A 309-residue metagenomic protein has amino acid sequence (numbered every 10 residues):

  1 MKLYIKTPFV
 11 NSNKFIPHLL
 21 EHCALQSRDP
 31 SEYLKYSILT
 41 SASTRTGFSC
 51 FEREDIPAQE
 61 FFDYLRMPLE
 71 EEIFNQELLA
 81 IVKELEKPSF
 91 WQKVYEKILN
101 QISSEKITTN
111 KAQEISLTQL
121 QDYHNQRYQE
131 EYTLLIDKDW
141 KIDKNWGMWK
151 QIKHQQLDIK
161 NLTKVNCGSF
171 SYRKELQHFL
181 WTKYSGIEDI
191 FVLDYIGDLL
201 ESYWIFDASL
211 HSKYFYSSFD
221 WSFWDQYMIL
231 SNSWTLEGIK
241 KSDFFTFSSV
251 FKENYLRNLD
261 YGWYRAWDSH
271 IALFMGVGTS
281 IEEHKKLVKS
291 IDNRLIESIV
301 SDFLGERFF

Functional and structural regions predicted by a protein language model:
M1-S12, I16, W146-I205: His/Glu-based metal-binding/catalytic segments typifying zinc-dependent metallopeptidases
Y4, H22, D137-W140, T182-Y184: Residue-level recognition of well-ordered beta-strand positions that form the cores of beta-sheet-rich folds across
I16, L20-A24: Active-site His/Glu-centered metal-binding helix of metallohydrolases
C23, D29-L157, D207-F309: Charge-rich, well-structured scaffold segments of protease-associated domains
